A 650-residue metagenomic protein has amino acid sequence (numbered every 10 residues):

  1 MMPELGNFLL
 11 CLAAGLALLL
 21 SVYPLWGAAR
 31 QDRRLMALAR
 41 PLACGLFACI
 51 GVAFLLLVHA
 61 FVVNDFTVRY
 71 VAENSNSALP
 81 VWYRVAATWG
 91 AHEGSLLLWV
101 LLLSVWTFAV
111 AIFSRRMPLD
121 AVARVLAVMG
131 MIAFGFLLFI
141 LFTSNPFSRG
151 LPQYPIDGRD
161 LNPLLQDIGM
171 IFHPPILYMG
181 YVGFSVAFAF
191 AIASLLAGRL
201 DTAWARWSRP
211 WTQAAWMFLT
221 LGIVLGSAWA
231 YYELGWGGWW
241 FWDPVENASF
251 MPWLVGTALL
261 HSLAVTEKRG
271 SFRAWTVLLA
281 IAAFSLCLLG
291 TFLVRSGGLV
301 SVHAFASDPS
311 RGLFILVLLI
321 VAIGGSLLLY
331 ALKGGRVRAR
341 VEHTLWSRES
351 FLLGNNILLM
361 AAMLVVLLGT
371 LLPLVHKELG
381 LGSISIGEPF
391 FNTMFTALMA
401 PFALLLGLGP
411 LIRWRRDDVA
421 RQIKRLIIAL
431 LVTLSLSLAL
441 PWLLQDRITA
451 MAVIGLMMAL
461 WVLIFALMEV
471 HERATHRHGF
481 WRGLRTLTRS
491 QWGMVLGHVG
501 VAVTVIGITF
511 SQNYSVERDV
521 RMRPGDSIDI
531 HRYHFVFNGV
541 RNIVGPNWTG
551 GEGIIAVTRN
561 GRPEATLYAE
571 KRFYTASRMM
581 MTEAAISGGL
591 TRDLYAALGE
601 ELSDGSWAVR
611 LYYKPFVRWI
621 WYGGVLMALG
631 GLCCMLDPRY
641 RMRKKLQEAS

Functional and structural regions predicted by a protein language model:
M1-R34, I50-V52, F66-V68, P244-L254 (+5 more regions): Contiguous transmembrane helix-bundle modules in multi-pass membrane proteins
C11-V22, A28, D32, S95-S227 (+1 more regions): A conserved hydrophobic secondary-structure block that centers on an alpha-helix together with its immediately flanking
R30-A39, F113-V125, A197-R209, E267-W275 (+2 more regions): Membrane-interface helix-boundary motifs at transmembrane edges
A39-A48, V128-M129, A203-L225, G270-C287 (+2 more regions): Interfacial and helix-entry/exit segments of alpha-helical transmembrane bundles in multi-pass inner-membrane proteins
G51-L126, I132, L141-L161, I223-E267 (+2 more regions): Membrane-interface helix-loop-helix modules in multi-pass inner-membrane proteins
A86-A87, N162-D167, T591-G623: Short, aromatic-rich amphipathic segments at membrane interfaces that lie adjacent to a transmembrane helix or signal
P175, V182-I192, A203-S262, W275 (+8 more regions): Extended, hydrophobic alpha-helical segments in both membrane/secreted and soluble proteins
R518-R610: Soluble non-transmembrane domains of integral membrane proteins
